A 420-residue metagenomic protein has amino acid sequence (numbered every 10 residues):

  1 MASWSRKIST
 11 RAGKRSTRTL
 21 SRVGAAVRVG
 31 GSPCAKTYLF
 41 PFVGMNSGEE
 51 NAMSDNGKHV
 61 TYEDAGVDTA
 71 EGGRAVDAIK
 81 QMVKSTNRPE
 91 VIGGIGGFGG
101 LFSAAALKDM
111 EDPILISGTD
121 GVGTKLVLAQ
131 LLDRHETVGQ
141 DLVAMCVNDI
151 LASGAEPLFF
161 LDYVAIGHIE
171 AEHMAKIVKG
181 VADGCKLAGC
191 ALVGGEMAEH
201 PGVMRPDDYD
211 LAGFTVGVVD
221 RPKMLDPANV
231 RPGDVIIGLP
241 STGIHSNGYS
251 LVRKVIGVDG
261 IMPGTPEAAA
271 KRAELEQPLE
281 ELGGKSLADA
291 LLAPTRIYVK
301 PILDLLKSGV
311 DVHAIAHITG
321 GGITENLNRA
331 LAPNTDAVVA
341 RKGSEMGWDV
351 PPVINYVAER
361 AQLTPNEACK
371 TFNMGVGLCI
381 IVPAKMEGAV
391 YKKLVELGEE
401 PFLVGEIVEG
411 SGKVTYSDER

Functional and structural regions predicted by a protein language model:
A2-R22, R28, S32: Low-acidity, Ser/Thr- and Arg-rich intrinsically disordered low-complexity segments
D55-D64, H173, I177-A191, M204-L211 (+3 more regions): Glycine-/charge-enriched secondary-structure boundary and capping motifs
D55-I79: Short, low-complexity N-terminal leaders and the immediately following helix N-cap/first helix
T69, A78-T242, V338: Glycine-rich phosphate/pyrophosphate-binding loop regions near the starts of catalytic domains
T119, D210, K223-G283, L287 (+1 more regions): Short, acidic (Asp/Glu-rich) active-site segment that either coordinates a divalent metal cofactor
